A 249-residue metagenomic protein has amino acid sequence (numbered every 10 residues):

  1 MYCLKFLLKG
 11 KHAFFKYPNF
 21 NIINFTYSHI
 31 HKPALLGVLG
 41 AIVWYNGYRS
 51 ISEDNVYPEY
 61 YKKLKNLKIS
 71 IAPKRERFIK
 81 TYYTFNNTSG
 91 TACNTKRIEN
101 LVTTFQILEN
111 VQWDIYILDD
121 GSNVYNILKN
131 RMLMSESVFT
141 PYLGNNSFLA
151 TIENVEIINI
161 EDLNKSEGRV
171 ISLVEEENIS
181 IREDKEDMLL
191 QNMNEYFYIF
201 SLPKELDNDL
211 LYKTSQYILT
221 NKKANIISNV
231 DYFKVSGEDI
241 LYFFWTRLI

Functional and structural regions predicted by a protein language model:
M1, N55-Y57, E99-T103: Residue-level detector of functional hotspots within protein domains
M1-C3, N66-K68, N110-Q112: Extracellular structured ligand-interaction cores
M1-N24: N-terminal, Lys/Arg- and Ser/Thr-rich interaction peptides
A13, Y27, Q106: Flexible, active-site-adjacent loop/turn segments at secondary-structure boundaries
P18-G90: Glycine/small-residue-rich interface belts in oligomeric ring/scaffold proteins and their assembly partners
A72-I249: Internal, well-folded beta-alpha domain core
